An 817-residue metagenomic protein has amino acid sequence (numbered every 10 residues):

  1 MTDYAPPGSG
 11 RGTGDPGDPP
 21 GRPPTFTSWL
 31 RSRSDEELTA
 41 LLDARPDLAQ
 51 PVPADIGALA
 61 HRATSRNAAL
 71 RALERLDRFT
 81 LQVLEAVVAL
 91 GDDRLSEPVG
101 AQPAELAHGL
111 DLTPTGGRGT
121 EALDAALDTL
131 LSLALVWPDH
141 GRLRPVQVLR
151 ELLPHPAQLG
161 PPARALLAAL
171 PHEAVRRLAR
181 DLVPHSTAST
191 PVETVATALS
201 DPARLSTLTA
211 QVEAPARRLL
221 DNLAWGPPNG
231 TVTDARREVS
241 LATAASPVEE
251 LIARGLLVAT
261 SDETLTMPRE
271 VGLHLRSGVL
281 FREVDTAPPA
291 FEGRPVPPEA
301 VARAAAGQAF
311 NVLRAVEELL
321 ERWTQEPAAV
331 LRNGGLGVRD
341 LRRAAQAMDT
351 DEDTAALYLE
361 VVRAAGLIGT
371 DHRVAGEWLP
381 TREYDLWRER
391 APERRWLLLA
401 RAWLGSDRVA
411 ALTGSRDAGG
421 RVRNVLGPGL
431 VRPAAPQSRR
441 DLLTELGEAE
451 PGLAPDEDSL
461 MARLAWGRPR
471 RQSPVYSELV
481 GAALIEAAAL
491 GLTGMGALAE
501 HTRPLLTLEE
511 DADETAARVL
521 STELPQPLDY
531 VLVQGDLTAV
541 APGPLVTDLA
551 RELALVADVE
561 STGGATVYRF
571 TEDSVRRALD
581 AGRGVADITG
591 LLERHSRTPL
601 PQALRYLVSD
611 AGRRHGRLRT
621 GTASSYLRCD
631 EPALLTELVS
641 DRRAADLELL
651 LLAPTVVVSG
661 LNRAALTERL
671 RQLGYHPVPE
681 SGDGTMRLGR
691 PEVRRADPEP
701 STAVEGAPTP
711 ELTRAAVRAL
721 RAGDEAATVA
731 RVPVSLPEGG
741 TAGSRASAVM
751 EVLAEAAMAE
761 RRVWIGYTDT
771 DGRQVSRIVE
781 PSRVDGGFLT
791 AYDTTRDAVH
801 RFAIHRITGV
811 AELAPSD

Functional and structural regions predicted by a protein language model:
T2-R471: Short, amphipathic alpha-helical interface elements at domain boundaries that mediate macromolecular binding
G141, D262-E263, R373-G376, G535 (+4 more regions): Beta-strand-connecting loop/turn residues
R144, T266, E377, V658 (+2 more regions): General beta-strand recognition
Q147-V148, P268-V271, R382-Y384, D630-A633 (+2 more regions): Secondary-structure transition/turn motif
R303, G307, L404-W764, D771-Q774 (+4 more regions): Extended alpha-helical interface modules used as scaffolds for assembling large macromolecular complexes
T370-D371, L600-A603, I778: Short, charge-rich amphipathic alpha-helical segments embedded in non-transmembrane helical bundles/solenoids
Y767-G772, D793-R796: Short acidic, glycine-rich loop/turn motifs
P781-S782, V799-D817: Structured surface patches comprising rigid loops and adjacent beta-strands/short helices at the edges of well-ordered
